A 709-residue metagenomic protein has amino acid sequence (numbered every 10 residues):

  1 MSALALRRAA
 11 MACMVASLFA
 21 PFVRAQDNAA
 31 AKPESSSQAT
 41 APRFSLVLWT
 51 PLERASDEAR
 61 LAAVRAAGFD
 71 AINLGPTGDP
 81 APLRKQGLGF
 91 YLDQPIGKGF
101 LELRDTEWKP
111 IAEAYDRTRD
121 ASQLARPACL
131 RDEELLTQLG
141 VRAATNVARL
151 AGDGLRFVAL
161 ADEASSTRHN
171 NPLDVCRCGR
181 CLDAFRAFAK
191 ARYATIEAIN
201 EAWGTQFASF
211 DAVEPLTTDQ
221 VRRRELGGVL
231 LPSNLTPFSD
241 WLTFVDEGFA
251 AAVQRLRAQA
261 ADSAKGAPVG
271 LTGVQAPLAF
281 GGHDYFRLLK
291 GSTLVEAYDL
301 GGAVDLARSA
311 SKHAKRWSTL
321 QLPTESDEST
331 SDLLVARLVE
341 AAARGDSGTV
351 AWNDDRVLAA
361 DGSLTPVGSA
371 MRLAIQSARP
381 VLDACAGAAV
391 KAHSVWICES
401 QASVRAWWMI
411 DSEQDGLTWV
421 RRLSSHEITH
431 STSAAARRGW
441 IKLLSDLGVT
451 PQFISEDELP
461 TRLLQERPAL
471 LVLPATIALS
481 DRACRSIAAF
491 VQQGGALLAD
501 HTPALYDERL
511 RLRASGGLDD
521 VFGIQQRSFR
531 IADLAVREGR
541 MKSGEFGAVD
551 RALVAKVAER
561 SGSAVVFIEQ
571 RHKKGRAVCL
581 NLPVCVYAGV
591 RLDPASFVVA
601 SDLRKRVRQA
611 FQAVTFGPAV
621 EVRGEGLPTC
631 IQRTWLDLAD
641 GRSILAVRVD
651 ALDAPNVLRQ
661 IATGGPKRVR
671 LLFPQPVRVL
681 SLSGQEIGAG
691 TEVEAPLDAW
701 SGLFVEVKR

Functional and structural regions predicted by a protein language model:
A9-P21: Bacterial N-terminal signal peptides
S36-G78, L101-Q123, E134, P451: Active-site-adjacent substrate/metal-binding segments within catalytic domains of carbohydrate-active enzymes
F44-P95, T293-V295, R337-G348, L443 (+1 more regions): Catalytic domains of carbohydrate-active enzymes, especially glycoside hydrolases
T50-E58, L74-P76, L271-F280, I441-L463: A short, well-structured beta->alpha microelement
L52-R65, T137-N146, V274-R287, T330-L338 (+1 more regions): Short, acidic/polar
R119-A121, R168, L231-L235, S263-G266 (+6 more regions): Hydrophobic targeting/anchoring helices
S122-G301, L306: Polysaccharide-binding and catalytic clefts of secreted carbohydrate-active enzymes
P474-R709: A conserved amphipathic helix/loop scaffold that creates a polar/acidic microenvironment used either to coordinate
